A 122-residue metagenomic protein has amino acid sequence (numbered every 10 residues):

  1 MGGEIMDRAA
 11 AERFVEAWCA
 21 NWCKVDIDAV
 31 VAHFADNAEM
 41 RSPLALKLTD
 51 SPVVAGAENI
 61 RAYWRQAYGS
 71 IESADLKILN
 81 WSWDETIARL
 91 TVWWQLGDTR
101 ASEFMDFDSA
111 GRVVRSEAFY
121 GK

Functional and structural regions predicted by a protein language model:
M1-A32: Short, low-complexity N-terminal intrinsically disordered segments enriched in polar/charged residues
G2-I5, R65-K122: A beta-strand edge to alpha-helix "cap/lid" segment located at domain peripheries
R8, I27-A29, H33-N80: A solvent-exposed, acidic/Ser-Thr-rich amphipathic alpha-helical stretch
F14, W18, I60, K77-L79 (+1 more regions): Acidic, low-complexity intrinsically disordered regions
W18, A38, D108-G111: Prokaryotic Sec-type signal peptides and long signal-anchor helices with extended Leu/Ile/Val-rich h-regions
